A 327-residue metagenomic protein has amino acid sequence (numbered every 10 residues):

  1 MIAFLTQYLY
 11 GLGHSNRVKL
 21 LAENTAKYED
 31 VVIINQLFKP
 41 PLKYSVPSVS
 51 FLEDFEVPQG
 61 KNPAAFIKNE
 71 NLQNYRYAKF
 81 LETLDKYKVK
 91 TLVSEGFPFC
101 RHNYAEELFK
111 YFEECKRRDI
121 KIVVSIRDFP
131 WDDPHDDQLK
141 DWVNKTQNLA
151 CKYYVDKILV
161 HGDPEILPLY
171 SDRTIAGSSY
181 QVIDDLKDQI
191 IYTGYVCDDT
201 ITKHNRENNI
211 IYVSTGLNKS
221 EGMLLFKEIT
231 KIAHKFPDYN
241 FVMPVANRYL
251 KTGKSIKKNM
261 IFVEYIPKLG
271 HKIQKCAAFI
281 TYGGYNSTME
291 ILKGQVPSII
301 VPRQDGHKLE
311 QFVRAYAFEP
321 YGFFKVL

Functional and structural regions predicted by a protein language model:
M1-G11, G96, Y212: Nucleotide-activated donor-dependent transferases that construct or modify glycoconjugates
T6-K19, S220-M223: A short, glycine/small-residue-rich beta-strand->loop->alpha-helix junction that serves as a flexible
Y8-L9, N24, Y28-Y77, E82: Conserved nucleotide-sugar phosphate-binding/catalytic loop shared by glycosyltransferases and other
L12, L37, K268-V313: A donor-sugar binding/catalytic signature common to diverse glycosyltransferases and related nucleotide-sugar
A22, T174-A176, G194-A278: Donor-nucleotide binding loops and adjacent catalytic segments primarily of GT-B fold Leloir glycosyltransferases
L81-Y104, V123: Short N-terminal targeting/anchoring amphipathic segment
T91, F112-F129: Active-site proximal beta-strand in glycosyltransferases
I126-S220, V245-R248: A nucleotide-sugar donor-handling region in carbohydrate enzymes
